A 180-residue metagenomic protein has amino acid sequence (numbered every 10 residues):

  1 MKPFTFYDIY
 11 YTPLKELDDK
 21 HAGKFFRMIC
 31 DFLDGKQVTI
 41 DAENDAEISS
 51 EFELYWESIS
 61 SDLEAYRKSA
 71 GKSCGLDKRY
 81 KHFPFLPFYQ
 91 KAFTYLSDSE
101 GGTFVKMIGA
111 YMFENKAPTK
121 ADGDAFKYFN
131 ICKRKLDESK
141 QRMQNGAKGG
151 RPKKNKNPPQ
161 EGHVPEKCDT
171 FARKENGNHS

Functional and structural regions predicted by a protein language model:
M1-H21, L76-Y111, K153, Q160 (+2 more regions): Append "and, occasionally, other polyanion-binding protein interfaces
D19-H21, I29-F85, D98, A110-K135: Intrinsic disorder/low-complexity detector
E51-F52, S58-K78, Y128-S180: Charged low-complexity intrinsically disordered patches
